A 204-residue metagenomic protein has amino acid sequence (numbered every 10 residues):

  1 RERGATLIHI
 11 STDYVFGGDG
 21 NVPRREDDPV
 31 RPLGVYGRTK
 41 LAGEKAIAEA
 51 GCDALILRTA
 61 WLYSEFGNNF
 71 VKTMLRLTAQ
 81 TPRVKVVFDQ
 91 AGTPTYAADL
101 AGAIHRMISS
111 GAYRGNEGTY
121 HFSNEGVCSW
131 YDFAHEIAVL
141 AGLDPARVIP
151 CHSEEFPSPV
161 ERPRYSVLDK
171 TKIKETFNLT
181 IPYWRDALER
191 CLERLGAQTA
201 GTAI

Functional and structural regions predicted by a protein language model:
E2, T6, V15-L57, W61-L62: Catalytic helix-loop patch of NAD(P)-dependent Rossmann-fold dehydrogenases
I8-S11, L55-I56, T93, H121: Structural signature of the Rossmann-like NAD(P)-dependent dehydrogenase/reductase core
D27, G34, G92-T95, C128 (+2 more regions): Residue-level signal for the nucleotide or nucleotide-sugar donor/cofactor binding architecture
K45-G92, A98-D99, H105-R106: NAD(P)-dependent short-chain dehydrogenase/reductase
M74, I104-I108, A134-I137, L188-L195: Hydrophobic "lid"/C-terminal helical patch of Rossmann-like NAD(P)-dependent dehydrogenase/epimerase domains
A103, S110-P159, T199-I204: Mid/C-terminal beta-alpha module of Rossmann-like enzyme folds, strongest in SDR-family dehydrogenases/epimerases
E154-T176, I181: A hydrophobic C-terminal alpha-helical subdomain
W184-I204: Amphipathic terminal alpha-helices
